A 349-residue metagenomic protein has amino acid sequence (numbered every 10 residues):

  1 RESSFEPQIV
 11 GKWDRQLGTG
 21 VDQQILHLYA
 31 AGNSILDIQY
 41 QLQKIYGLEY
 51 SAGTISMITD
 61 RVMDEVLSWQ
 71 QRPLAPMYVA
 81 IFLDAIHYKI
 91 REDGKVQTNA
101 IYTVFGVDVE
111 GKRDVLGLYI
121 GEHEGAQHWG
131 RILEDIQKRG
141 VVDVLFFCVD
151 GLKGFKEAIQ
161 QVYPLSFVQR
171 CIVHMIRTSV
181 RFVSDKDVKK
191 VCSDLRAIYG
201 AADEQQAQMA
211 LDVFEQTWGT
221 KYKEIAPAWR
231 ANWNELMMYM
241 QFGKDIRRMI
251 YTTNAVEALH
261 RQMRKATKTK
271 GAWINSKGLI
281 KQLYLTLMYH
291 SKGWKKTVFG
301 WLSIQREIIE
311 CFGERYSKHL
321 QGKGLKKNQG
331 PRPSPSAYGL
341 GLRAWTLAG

Functional and structural regions predicted by a protein language model:
R1-R15, L48, A52-T54, D60-V149 (+5 more regions): RNase H-like nuclease fold core
E6, S179-M209, V213: Metal-dependent DNA phosphodiester-chemistry modules and their immediately adjacent helices/loops in DNA-processing
L17-V21, K190: Alpha-helix N-cap/N′ positions at the starts of helices
V21-G32: Short, amphipathic alpha-helical "recognition" segments used to contact nucleic acids or chromatin
L36-G47: DNA-recognition alpha helix
F146-K153, A158-D194: Conserved beta-strand -> loop -> alpha-helix junction used to position metal-binding or nucleic-acid-contacting
A197-G349: Acidic/histidine-rich catalytic cores and adjacent linkers of DNA breakage/strand-transfer/modification proteins
